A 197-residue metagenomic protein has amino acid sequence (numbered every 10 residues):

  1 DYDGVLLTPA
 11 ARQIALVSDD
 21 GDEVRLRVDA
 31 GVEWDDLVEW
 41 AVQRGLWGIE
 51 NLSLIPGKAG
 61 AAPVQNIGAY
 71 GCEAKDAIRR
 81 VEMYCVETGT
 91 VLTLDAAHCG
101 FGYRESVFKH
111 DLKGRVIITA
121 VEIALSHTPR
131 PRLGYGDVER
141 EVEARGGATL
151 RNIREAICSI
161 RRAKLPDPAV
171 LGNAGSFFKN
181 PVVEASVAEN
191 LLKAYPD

Functional and structural regions predicted by a protein language model:
D1-T88: Anion-binding (especially nucleotide phosphate/pyrophosphate-binding) glycine-rich loop and adjoining beta-alpha core
V91-D197: Phosphate/pyrophosphate- and phosphate-bearing ligand-binding catalytic cores of soluble enzymes
